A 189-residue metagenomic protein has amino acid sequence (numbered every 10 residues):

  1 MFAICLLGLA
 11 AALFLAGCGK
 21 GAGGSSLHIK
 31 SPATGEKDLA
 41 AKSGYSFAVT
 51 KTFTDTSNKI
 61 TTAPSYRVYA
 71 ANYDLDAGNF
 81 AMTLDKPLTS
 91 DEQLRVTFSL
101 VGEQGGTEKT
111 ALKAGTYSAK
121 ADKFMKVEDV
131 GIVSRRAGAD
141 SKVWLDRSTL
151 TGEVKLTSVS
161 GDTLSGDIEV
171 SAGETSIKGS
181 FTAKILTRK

Functional and structural regions predicted by a protein language model:
M1-L6: Bacterial N-terminal signal peptides that target proteins for export
F14-G17: C-terminal motif of bacterial Sec signal peptides marking the signal peptidase cleavage site
G19-W144: An ectodomain-focused feature that recognizes extracytoplasmic/extracellular
T110-R188: Acidic, glycine-rich flexible loop segments
